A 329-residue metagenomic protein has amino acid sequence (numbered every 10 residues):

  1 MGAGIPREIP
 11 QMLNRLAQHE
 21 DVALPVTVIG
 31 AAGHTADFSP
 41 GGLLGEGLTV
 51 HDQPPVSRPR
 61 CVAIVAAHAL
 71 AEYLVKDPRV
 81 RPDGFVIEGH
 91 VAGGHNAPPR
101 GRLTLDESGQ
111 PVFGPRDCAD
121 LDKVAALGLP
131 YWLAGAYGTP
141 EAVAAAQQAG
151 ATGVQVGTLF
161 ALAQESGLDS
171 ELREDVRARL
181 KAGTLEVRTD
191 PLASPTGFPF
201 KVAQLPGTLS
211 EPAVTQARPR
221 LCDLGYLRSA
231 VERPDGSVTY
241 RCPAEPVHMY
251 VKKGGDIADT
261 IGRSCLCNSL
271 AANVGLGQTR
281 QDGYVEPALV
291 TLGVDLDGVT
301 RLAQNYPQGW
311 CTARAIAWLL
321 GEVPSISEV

Functional and structural regions predicted by a protein language model:
M1-A126, E141, V294-V329: Active-site entrance/lid segments in N-terminal catalytic domains of soluble metabolic enzymes
M1-E8, G89-A97, Y137-L172: Glycine-rich phosphate-binding active-site loops on the catalytic face of alpha/beta enzymes
R15, R100, T104-L105, A146-Q147 (+2 more regions): Amphipathic, positively biased hydrophobic alpha-helical segments used for protein targeting and membrane insertion
A63, P130-G138, Q155: Glycine-rich anion-binding loop/nest that anchors nucleotide
P115-A125, G138, Q148-A149, F160 (+1 more regions): Surface cap/lid and interfacial helix-loop subdomains adjacent to catalytic sites that gate substrate access
T196-V329: C-terminal extensions of enzymes
